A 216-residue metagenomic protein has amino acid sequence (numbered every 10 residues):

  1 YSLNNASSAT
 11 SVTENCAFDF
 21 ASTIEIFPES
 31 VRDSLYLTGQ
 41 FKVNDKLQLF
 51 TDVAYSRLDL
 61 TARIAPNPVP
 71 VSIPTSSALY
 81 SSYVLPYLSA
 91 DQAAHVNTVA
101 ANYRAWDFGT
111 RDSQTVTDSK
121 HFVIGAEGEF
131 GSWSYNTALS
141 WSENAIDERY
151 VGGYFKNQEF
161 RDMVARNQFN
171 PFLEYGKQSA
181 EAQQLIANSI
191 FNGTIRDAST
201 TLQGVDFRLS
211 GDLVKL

Functional and structural regions predicted by a protein language model:
Y1-V31, Y36, D45-L216: Surface-exposed, low-complexity loop segments enriched in small/polar and acidic residues
Q40: Long, basic N-terminal domains or extensions that often function in RNA/ssDNA interaction or organelle/cellular
